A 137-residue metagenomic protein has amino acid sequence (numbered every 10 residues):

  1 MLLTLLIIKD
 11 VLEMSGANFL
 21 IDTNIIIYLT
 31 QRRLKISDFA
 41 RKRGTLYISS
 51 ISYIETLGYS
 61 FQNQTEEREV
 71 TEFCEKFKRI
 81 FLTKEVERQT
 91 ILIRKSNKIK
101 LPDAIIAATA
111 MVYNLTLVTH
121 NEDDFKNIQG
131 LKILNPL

Functional and structural regions predicted by a protein language model:
M1-A17, A107, M111-L137: Acidic, PIN/NYN-like endoribonuclease modules and their adjacent C-terminal/linker elements
M1-I48, G58-T71: Short, well-structured N-terminal submotif of metal-dependent ribonuclease cores
I25-I26, S52, V86, I105-I106 (+1 more regions): Alpha-helix capping/helix-boundary segments
K42, E75, I128-Q129: Short, structured coil segments at secondary-structure junctions
E75-S96: Acidic catalytic patch
S96-P102: Donor nucleotide-sugar recognition loop
